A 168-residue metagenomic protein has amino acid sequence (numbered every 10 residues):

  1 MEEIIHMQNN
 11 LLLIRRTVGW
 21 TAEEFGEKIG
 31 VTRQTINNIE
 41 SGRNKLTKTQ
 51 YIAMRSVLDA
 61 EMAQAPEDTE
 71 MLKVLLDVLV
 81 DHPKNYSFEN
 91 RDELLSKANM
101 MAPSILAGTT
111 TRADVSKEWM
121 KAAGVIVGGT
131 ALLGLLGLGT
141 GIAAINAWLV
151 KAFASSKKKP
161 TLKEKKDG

Functional and structural regions predicted by a protein language model:
M1-R16: A short, Lys/Arg-rich alpha-helix, primarily the initiator
R15, G26, R55: The alpha-helix within a helix-turn-helix
G19-N37: Short alpha-helical DNA-recognition segment
K48-E67: DNA major-groove recognition helix of helix-turn-helix/homeodomain DNA-binding modules
D81-G168: Intrinsically disordered, low-complexity tails and linkers flanking structured cores
